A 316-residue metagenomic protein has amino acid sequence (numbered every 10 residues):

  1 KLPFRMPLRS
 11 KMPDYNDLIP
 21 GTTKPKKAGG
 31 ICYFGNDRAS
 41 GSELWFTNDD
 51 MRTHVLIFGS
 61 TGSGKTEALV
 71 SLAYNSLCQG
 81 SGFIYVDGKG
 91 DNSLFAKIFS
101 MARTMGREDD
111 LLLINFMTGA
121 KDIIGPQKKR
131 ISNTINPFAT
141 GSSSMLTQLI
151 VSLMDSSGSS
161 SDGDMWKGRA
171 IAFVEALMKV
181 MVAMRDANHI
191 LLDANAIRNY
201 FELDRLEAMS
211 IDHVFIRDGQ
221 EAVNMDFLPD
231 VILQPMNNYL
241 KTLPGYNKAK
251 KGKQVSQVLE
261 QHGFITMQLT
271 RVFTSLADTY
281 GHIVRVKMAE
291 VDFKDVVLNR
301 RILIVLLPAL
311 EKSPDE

Functional and structural regions predicted by a protein language model:
K1-L18: N-terminal accessory nucleic-acid engagement/regulatory domains that precede and modulate ATP-driven motor cores
N16-L44: N-terminal pre-Walker A segment at the start of P-loop NTPase domains
N36-S40, N48-E316: P-loop NTPase motor domains
